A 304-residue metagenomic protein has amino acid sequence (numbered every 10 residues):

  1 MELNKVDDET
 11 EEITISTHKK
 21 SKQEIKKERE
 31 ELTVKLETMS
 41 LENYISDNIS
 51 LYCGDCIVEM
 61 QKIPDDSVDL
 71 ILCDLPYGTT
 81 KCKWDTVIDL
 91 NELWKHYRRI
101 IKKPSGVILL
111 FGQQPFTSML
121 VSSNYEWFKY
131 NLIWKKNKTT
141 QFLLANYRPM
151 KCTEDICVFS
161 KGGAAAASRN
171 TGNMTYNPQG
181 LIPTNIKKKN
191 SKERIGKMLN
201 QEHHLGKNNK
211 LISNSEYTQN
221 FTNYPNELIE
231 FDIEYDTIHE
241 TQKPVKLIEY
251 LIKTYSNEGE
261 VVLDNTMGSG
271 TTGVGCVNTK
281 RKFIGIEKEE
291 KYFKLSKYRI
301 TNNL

Functional and structural regions predicted by a protein language model:
E2-K5, E9, I13-T14, H18 (+2 more regions): Core catalytic lobe of class I
F293-L304: Cysteine-dependent PTP/DSP-like catalytic domain, specifically the C-terminal lobe
